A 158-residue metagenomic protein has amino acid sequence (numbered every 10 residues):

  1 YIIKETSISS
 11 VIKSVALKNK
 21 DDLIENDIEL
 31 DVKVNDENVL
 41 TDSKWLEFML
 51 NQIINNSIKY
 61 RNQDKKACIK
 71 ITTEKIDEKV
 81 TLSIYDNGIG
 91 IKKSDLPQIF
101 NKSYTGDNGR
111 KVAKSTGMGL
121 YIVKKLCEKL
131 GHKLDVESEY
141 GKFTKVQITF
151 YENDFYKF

Functional and structural regions predicted by a protein language model:
Y1, V34, N38-D42: Conserved micro-motifs of the catalytic ATP-binding
S57-R61: Short helix-loop "hinge" at the ATP-lid/N-box region of the Bergerat-fold HATPase_c
Q63, Y104-K114: Glycine-rich ATP-lid/hinge loop adjacent to the conserved G-boxes
K66-E78: Short beta-strand/loop element within the Bergerat-fold HATPase_c
D86: Acidic ATP/Mg2+-coordinating residue in the GHKL
I91-S103: Short conserved segment of the HATPase_c
